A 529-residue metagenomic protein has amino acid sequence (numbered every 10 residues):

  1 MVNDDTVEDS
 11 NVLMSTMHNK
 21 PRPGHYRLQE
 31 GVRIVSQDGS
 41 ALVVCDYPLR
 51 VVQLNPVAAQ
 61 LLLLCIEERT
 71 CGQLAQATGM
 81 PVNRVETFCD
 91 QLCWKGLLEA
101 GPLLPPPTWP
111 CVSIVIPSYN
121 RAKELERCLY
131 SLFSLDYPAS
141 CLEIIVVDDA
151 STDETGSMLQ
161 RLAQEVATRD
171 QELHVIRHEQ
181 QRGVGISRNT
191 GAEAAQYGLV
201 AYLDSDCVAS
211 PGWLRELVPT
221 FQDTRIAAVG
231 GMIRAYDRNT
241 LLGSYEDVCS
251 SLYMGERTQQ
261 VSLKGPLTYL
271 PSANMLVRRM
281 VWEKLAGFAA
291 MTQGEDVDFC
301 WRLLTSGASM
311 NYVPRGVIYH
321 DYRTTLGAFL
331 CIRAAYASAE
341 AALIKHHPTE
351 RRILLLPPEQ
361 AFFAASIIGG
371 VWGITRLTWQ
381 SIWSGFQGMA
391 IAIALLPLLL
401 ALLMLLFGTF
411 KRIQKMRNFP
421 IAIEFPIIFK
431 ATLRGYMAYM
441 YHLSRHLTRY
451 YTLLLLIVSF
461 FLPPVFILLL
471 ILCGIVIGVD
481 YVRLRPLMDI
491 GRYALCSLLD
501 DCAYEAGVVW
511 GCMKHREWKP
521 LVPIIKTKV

Functional and structural regions predicted by a protein language model:
Y47-P56, L61, G79-S131: N-proximal low-complexity "stem/linker" segments adjacent to membrane-targeting elements
Y130-C141: Short, acidic, metal-binding catalytic loop of nucleotide-sugar glycosyltransferases
D148-S157, Q180, C207: A conserved acidic beta->alpha catalytic loop
H178-A195, E216, V261-G265: Glycine-rich, basic loop-to-helix element that forms the pyrophosphate-binding segment of sugar-nucleotide handling
V200: Short aromatic/hydrophobic "clamp" motif used to bind/position activated sugar donors
G212-S244, D321: Conserved donor NDP-sugar-binding/catalytic core segment of glycosyltransferases
G231, D247-L267: Short, flexible, basic/aromatic active-site loop/helix in glycosyltransferases
V313-R376, K411-Y493, S497-D500, A506-W510 (+1 more regions): Active-site-adjacent helix/loop segment of glycosyltransferases that harbors family-specific signature motifs
